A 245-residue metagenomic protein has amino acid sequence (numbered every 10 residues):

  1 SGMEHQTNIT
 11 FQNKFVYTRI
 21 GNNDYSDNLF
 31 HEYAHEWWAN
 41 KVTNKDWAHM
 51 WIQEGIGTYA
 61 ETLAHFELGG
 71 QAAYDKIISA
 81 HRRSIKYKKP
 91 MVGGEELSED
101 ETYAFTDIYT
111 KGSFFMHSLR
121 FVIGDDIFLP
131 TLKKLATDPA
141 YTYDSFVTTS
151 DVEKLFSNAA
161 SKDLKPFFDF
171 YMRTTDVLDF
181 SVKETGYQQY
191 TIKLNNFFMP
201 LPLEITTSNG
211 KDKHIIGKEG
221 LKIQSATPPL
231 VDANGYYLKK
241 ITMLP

Functional and structural regions predicted by a protein language model:
S1-E36, N40-M50, A60, A64 (+1 more regions): Juxtacatalytic substrate-recognition/specificity segment
S1-H5, A64-G70, A140-V147, V177-D179: Secretory-pathway/luminal and periplasmic proteins that interact with or process carbohydrate-rich
V16-N22, N44-K45, F66-A72, V122-D126 (+1 more regions): Secondary-structure transition/capping motifs at alpha-helix termini and the adjoining loop/turn into the next element
L29-T43, G57-E61, K111-L132: Alpha-helical scaffold elements that line and support the substrate/ligand-binding pocket of soluble hydrolases
M50, E54-F114, V122, Y141-T142: Acidic/His/Gly-enriched intrinsically disordered linker/tail segments that often contain short helix/coil "MoRF-like"
F105-Y190: Amphipathic alpha-helical substructures
L164-K165, T185-Y236: Beta-strand-rich binding/interaction modules
N234-L244: Short acidic/polar inter-strand loop motif in beta-rich domains
